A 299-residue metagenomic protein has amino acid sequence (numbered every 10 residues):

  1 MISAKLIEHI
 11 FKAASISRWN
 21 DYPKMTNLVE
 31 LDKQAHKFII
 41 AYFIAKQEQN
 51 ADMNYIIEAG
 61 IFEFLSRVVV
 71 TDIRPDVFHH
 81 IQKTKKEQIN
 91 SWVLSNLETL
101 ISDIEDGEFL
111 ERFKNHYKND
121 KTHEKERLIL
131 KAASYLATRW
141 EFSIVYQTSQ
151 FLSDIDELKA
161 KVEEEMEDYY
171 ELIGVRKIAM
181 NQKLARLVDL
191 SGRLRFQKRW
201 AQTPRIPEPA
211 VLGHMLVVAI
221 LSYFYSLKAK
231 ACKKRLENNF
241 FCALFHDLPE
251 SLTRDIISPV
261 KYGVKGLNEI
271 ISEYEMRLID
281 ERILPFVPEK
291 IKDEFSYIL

Functional and structural regions predicted by a protein language model:
M1-L299: Alpha-helical, largely C-terminal catalytic domains that coordinate divalent metal ions via clustered Asp/Glu/His
